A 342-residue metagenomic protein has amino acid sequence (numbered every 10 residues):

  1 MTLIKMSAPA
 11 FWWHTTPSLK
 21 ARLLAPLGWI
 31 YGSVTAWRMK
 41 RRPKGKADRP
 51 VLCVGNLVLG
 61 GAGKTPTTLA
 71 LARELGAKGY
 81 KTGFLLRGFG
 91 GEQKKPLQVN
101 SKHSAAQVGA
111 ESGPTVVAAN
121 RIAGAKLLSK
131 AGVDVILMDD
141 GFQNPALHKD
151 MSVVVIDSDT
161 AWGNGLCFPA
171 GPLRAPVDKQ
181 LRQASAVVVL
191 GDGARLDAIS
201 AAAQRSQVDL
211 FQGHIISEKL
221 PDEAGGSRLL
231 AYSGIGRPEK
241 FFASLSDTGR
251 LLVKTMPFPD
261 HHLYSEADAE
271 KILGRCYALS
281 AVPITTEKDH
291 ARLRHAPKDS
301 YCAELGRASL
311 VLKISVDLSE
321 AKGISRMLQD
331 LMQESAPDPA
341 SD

Functional and structural regions predicted by a protein language model:
T2-H14, A161-V282, P337-D342: C-terminal accessory "lid"/substrate-recognition subdomains
T2-P50, L331, S335: A transmembrane-helix-recognition feature enriched in membrane-embedded lipid enzymes and envelope glyco-/phospholipid
I30, T65, G76, D139 (+3 more regions): Residue-level signal for inorganic ion chemistry
A36-P96, D338, D342: Walker A (P-loop) phosphate-binding motif
G88-S206: Phosphate/Mg2+-binding loops and adjacent switch elements in nucleotide/diphosphate-handling enzyme cores
G91-K94, G193-S200, E239-K240, H290-H295 (+1 more regions): Short, charged/polar "capping" segments at the starts of alpha-helices and the immediately preceding loops
P259-H262, A303-A336: Short, flexible loop segments at boundaries between secondary-structure elements
V282-K288: Acidic beta-strand-to-loop metal/phosphate-binding motif
